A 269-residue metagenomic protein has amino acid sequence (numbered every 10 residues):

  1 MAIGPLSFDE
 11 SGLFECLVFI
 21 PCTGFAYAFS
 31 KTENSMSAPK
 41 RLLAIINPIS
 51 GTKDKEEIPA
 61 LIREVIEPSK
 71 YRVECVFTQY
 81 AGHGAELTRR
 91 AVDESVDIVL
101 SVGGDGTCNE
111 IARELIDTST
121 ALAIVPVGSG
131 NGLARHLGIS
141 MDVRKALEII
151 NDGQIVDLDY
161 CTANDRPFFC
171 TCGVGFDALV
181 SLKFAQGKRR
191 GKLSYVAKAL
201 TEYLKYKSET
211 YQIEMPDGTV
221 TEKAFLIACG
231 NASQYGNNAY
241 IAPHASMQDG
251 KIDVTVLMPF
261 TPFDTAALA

Functional and structural regions predicted by a protein language model:
P5-L6, S11-G12, L17: Intrinsically disordered, low-complexity segments enriched in serine/proline and basic residues
L17-V99: ATP/NTP phosphate-donor binding region
S69, D117-A121, V125-L226: Catalytic core of DAGKc-family lipid kinases
V73, D152-G153, V196-Y211, Q248-A269: Catalytic phosphate-donor-binding core of small-molecule kinases
G84, G106-I111: Short glycine/serine/threonine-rich phosphate/pyrophosphate-binding segments that cradle anionic phosphate groups
S101-D105: N-terminal glycine-rich "phosphate-gripper" loop used for MgATP/nucleotide binding and carboxylate activation
M215-D217, K223-A269: Internal anion-binding site segments
